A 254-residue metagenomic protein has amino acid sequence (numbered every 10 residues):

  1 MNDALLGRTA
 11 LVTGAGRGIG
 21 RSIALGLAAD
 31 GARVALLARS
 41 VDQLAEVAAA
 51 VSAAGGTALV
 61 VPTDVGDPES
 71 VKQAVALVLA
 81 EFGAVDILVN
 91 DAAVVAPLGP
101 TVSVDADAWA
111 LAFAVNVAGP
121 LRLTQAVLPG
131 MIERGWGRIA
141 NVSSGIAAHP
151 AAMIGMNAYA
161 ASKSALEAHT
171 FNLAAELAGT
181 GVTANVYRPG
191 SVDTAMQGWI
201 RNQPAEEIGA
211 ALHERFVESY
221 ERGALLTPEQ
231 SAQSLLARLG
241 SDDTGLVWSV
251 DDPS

Functional and structural regions predicted by a protein language model:
T9, G16-G18: Conserved glycine-rich cofactor-binding loop
A32-E46: Conserved glycine-rich Rossmann-like NAD(P)H-binding loop of the short-chain dehydrogenase/reductase
V41-D42, P62-A74, A106: The beta1-alpha1 cofactor-binding region of Rossmann-like NAD(H)/NADP(H)-dependent oxidoreductases
K72, V95-A110, G155: Conserved mid-core segment of classical short-chain dehydrogenase/reductases
V102-L121, W136, A140, L166: Catalytic Tyr-X3-Lys loop
T124-Q125, F171: A short, exposed helix-loop element centered on a Lys and neighboring polar residues
R138-A165, T170-G179, S191-V192: Catalytic loop of short-chain dehydrogenase/reductase
G179-V182, V186, T194, A205-S254: C-terminal helical subdomain
